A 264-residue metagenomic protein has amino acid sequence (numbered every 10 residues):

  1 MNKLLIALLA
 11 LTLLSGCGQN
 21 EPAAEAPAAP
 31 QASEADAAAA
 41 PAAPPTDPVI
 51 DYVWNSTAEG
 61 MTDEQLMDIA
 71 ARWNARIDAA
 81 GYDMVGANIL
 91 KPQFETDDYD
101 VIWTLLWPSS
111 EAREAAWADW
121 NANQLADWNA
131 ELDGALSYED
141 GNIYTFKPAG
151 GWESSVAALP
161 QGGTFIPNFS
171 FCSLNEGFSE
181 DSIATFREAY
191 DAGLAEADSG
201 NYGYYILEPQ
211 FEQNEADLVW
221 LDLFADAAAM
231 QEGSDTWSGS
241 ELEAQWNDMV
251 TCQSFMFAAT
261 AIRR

Functional and structural regions predicted by a protein language model:
M1-N2, Q19: Generic cytosolic/nucleocytoplasmic N-terminal low-complexity/intrinsically disordered segments
N2-L8: Sec-dependent signal peptide recognition, specifically the positively charged N-region followed immediately by
A10-L11, Q245: Residue-level signal for mature regions of secreted extracellular proteins and peptides
L13-G16: C-terminal motif of bacterial Sec signal peptides marking the signal peptidase cleavage site
G18-R264: Short S/T/G/P-rich N-terminal loop/turn motif that feeds into the first structured element of a domain
